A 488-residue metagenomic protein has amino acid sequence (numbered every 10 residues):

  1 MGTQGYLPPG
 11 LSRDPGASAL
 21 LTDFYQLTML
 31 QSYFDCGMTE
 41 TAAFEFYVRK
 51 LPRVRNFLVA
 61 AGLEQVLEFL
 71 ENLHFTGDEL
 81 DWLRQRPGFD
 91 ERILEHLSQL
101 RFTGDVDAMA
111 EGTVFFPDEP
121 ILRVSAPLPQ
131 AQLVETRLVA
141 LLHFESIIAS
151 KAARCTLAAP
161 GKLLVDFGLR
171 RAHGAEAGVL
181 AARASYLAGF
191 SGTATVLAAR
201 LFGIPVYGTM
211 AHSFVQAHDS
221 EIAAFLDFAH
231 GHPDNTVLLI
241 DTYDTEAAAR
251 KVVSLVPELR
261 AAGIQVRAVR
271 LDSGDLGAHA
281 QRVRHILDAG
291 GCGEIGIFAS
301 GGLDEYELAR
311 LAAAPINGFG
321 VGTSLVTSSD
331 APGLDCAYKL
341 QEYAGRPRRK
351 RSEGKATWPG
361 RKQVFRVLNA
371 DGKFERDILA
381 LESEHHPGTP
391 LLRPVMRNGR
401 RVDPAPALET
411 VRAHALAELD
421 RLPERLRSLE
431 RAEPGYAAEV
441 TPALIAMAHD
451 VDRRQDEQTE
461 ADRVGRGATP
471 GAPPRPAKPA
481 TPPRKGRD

Functional and structural regions predicted by a protein language model:
M1-D234, Q265, L340-D462: Ordered alpha/beta subdomains of enzyme catalytic regions
G112, G208, G301-G302, G322 (+1 more regions): Glycine-centered flexibility sites
S213-G372: Glycine-rich phosphate/ribose-binding loops and adjacent secondary-structure elements that form binding surfaces
Q458-D488: Intrinsic disorder/low-complexity segments
